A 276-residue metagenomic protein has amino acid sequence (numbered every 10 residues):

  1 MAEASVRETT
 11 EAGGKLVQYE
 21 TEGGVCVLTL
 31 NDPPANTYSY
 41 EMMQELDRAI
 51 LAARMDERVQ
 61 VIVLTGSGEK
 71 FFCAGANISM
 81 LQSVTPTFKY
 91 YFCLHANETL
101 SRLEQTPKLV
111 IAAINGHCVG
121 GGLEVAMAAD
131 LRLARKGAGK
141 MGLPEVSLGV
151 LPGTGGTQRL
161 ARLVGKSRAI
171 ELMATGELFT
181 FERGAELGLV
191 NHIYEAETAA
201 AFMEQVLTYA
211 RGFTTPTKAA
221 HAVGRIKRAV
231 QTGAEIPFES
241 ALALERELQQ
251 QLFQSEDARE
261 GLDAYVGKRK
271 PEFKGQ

Functional and structural regions predicted by a protein language model:
M1-T65, S101: Conserved CoA-thioester-binding segment of acyl-CoA-metabolizing enzymes
A2-G14, D263-Q276: Terminal low-complexity tails and localization/encapsulation signals of metabolic enzymes
E45, G66-L100, C118, G149: Glycine- (often His-adjacent) and acidic-residue-rich active-site loop that binds/positions the CoA thioester
A52, A134-G139, V190-A243, E256 (+1 more regions): C-terminal long alpha-helix characteristic of the crotonase
T99, L103, A113, V119-M173 (+1 more regions): CoA-thioester-processing core
L131, E171, T175-E177, R183 (+2 more regions): Well-ordered beta-strand positions
